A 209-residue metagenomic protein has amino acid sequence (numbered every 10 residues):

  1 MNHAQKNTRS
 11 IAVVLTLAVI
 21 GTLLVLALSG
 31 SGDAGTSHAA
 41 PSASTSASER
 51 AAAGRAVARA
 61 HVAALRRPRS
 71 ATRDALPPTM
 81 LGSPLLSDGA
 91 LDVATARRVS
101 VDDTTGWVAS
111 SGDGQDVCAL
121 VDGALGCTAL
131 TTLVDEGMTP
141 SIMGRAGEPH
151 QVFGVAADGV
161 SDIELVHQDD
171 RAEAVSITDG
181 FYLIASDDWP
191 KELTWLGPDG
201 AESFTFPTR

Functional and structural regions predicted by a protein language model:
M1-V19: N-terminal export and membrane-targeting signals
N2-K6, T22-A47: C-terminal region of N-terminal signal peptides and the immediate post-cleavage residues of exported proteins
D33-D122, F204-R209: Extracytoplasmic low-complexity, Pro/Thr/Ser/Ala/Gly-rich segments that lie immediately after a secretion/anchoring
S100-D103, A109-A124, R145-G147, A156-D158 (+3 more regions): Short, flexible beta-strand-to-coil junctions
T105, V152, K191: Residue-level detector of short, conserved catalytic/binding motifs and their immediate flanks
C118-D135, A174-I177, S203-R209: Short amphipathic beta-strand/extended segments with alternating polar/hydrophobic composition
C127-F153: Extracellular ectodomain segments of secreted/surface proteins
G147-P149, D162-R209: Ser/Thr-rich low-complexity repeats and stalk/linker segments
